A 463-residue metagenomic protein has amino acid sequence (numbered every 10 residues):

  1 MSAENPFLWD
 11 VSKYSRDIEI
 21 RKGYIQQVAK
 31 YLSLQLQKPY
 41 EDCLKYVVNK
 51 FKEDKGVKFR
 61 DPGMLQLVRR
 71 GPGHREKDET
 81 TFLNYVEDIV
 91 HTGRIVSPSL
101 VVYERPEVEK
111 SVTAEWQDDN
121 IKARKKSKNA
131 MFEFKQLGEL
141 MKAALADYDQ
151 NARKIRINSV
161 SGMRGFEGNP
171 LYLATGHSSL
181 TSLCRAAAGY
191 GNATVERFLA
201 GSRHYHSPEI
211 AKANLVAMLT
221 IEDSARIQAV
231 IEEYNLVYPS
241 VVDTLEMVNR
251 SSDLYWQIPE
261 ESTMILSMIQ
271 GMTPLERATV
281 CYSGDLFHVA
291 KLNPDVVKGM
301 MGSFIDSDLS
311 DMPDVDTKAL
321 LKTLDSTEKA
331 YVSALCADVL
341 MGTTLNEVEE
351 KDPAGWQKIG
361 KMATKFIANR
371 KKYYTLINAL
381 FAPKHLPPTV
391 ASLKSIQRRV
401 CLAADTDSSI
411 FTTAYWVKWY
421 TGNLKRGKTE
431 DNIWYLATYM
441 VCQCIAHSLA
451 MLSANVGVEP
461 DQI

Functional and structural regions predicted by a protein language model:
M1-I463: Conserved acidic
